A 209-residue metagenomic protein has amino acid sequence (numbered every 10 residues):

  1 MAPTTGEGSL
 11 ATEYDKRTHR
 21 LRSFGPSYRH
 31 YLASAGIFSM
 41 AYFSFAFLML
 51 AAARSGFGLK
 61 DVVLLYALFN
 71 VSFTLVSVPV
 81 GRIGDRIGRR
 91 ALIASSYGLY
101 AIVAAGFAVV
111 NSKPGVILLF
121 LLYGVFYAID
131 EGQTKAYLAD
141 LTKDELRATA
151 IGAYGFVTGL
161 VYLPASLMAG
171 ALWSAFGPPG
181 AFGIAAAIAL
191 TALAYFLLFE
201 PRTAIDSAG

Functional and structural regions predicted by a protein language model:
P3-S34: Juxtamembrane intracellular "pre-TM" segments in multi-pass secondary transporters
Y28-L65: Helix-loop boundary and gating motifs at the non-cytosolic
N70-V78, Y162-L163: Residue-level signature of mid-helix packing/kink "hotspots" within the transmembrane helices of 12-pass Major
V76-R89, W173-S174: Helix-to-loop junctions at the C-terminal end of transmembrane segments in multipass secondary transporters
A91-G106, G183-A186: Structural signature of the two symmetry-related core transmembrane helices
A108-L119: Helix-loop junctions at membrane interfaces in 12-TM secondary transporters
I129-T142: Intracellular juxtamembrane helix-capping segments at the cytosolic ends of symmetry-related transmembrane helices
A171-I188: A membrane-interface helix-boundary motif in multi-pass transporters
